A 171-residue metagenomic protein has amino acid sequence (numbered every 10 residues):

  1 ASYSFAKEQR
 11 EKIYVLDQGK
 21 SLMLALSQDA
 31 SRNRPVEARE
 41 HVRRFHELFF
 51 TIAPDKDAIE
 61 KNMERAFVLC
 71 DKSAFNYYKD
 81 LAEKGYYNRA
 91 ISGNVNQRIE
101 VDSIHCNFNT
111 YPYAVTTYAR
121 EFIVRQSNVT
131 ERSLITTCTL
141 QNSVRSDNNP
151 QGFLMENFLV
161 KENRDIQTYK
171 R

Functional and structural regions predicted by a protein language model:
A1-I13, D17-V36, F50, D57-R171: Structured, amphipathic secondary-structure segments that form assembly/contact surfaces in multi-subunit
H41-I52: Solvent-exposed, amphipathic alpha-helical segments
